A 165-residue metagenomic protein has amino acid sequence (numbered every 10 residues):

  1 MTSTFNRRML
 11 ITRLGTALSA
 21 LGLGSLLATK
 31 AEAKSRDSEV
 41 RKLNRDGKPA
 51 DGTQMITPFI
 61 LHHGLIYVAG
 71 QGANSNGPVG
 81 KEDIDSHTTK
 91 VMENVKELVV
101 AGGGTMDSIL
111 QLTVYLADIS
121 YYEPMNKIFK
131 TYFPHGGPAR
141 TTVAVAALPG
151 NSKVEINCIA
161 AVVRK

Functional and structural regions predicted by a protein language model:
T2-T89, A117-K165: N-terminal presequence-like segments and the immediate start of the first folded domain
I11-T12, E93, L110: Residue-level micro-sites within transmembrane alpha helices that shape and flank functional polar/acidic positions
D85-V100: Short, well-ordered amphipathic alpha-helical segments that serve as non-catalytic structural scaffolds within diverse
L98-I109: Phosphate/pyrophosphate-binding loops at sites that engage ATP/ADP/AMP, CoA/4′-phosphopantetheine, polyphosphate
I109-D118: Acidic helix-start/capping segments at beta-turn-to-alpha-helix junctions
